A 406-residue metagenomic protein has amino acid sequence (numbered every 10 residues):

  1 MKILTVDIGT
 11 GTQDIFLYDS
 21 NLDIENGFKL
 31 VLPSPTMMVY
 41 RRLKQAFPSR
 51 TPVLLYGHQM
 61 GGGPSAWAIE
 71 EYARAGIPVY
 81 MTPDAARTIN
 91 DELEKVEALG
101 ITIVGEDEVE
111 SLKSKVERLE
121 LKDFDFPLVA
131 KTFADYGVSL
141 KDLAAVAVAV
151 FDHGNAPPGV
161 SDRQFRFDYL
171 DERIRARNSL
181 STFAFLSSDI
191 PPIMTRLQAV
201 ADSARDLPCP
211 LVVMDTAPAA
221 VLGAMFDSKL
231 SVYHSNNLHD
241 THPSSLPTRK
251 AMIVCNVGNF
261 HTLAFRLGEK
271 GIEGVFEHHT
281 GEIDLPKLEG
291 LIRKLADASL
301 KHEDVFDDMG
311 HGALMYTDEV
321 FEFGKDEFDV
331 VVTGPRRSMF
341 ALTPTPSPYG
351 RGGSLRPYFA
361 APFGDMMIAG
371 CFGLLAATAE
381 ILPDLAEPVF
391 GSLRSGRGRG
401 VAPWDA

Functional and structural regions predicted by a protein language model:
M1-L4, T10, Y18-D240, P247-M252 (+4 more regions): Nucleotide/phosphate-binding catalytic cleft detector across ATP-hydrolyzing and phosphate-transferring enzymes
Q13-L17, T262-R266: Short beta-strand scaffold segments in enzyme catalytic cores
D19-N21, L267-G271: Short acidic-glycine loop/turn motifs at beta-strand connectors
D206, R249-K250, V257-H261, G268: Short gly/pro-enriched beta-turn/loop segments at secondary-structure junctions
F260-H261, G281-E289: Redox- and metal-dependent alpha/beta enzyme cores, enriched for Fe-S-associated oxidoreductases and cofactor-handling
I272-E277: C-terminal catalytic subdomain
G290-L300: A charged amphipathic helix-loop-strand protein-protein interaction module that recurs in cytosolic assemblies
